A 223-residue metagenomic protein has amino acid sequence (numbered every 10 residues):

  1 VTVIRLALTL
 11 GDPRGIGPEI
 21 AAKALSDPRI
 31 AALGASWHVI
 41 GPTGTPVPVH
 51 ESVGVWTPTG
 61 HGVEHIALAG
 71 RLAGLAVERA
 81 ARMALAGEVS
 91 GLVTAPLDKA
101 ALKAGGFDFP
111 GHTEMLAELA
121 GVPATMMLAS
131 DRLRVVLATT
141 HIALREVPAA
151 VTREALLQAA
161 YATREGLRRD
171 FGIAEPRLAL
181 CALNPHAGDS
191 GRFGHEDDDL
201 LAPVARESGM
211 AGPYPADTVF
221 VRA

Functional and structural regions predicted by a protein language model:
V1-H112, E154-A223: Contiguous, glycine/small-aliphatic-enriched amphipathic segments in soluble metabolic enzymes
L102, G121, T140-A143, V147 (+1 more regions): A broad detector of the eukaryotic-type serine/threonine protein kinase catalytic domain
T113-V122: A glycine-rich helix N-cap at a beta->alpha junction
P123-A124, E175: Secondary-structure boundary/capping signal
A124-L128, R168-D170: A generic local secondary-structure boundary/capping motif
L128-Q158: Ligand-binding beta-strand-loop-alpha-helix segment within the catalytic cores of soluble metabolic enzymes
